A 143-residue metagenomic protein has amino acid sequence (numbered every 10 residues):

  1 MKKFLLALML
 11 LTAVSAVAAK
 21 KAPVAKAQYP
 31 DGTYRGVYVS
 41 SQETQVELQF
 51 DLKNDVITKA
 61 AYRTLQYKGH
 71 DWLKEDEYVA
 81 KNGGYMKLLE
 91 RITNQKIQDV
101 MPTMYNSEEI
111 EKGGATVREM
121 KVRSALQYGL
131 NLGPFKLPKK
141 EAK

Functional and structural regions predicted by a protein language model:
M1-F4: Positively charged n-region of N-terminal signal peptides that target proteins for export
L6-A7, K81: Short amphipathic alpha-helical "recognition" segments used for binding
M9-V17: Hydrophobic h-region of N-terminal signal peptides that target proteins for export in Gram-negative bacteria
A19-K21: Sec-dependent signal peptide cleavage junction
P23-D31, R35-K143: Active-site- and interface-proximal helix/loop "cap" or "latch" segments in soluble metabolic and energy-transducing
